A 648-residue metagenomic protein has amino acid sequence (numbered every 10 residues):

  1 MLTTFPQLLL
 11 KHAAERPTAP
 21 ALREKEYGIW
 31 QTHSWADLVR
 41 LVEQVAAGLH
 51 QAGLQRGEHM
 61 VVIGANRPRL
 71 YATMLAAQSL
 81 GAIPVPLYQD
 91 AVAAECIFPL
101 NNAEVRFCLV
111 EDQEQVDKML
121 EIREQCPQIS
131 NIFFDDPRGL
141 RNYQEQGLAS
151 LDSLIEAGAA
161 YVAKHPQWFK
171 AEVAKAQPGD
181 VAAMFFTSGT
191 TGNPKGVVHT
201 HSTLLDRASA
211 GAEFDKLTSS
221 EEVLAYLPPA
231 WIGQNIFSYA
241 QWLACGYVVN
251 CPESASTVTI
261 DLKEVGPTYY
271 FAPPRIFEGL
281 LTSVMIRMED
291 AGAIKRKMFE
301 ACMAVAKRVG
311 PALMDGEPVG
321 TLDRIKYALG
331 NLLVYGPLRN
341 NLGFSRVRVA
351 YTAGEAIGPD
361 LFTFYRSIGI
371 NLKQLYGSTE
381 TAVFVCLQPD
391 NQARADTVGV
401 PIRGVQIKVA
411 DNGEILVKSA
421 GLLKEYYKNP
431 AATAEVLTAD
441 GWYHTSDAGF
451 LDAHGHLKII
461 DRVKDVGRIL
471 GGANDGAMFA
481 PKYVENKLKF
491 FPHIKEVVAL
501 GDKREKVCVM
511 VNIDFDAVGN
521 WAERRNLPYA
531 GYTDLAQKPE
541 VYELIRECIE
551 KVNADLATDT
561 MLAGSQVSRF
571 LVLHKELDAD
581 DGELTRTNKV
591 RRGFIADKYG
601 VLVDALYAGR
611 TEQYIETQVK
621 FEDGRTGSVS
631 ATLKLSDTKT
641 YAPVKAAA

Functional and structural regions predicted by a protein language model:
L10, Q51-A52, S79-A157, A171: Structural core segment of the AMP-binding/adenylate-forming
P17-P20, E156-F186, N193, K216-E222: Conserved pre-ATP/AMP-binding loop-to-beta segment of ANL
L22-R67, Y71-L75, V92-I97, S150-I155 (+1 more regions): Conserved AMP-binding/adenylate-forming core of the ANL superfamily
T32-A36, A174, A182-A208: Conserved AMP-binding A3 loop
A91-Q125, L205-L224, A255-Y269, N341: Conserved ATP-dependent adenylate/AMP-binding module captured primarily in the ANL superfamily
L205-E222, P229-Y335, R346: Conserved AMP-binding/adenylation subdomain of ANL enzymes
P401-I469: Conserved ATP-binding/catalytic segment of the ANL
E496-V498, E505, W521, K551-A648: Conserved C-terminal "lid"/linker of ANL adenylate-forming enzymes
